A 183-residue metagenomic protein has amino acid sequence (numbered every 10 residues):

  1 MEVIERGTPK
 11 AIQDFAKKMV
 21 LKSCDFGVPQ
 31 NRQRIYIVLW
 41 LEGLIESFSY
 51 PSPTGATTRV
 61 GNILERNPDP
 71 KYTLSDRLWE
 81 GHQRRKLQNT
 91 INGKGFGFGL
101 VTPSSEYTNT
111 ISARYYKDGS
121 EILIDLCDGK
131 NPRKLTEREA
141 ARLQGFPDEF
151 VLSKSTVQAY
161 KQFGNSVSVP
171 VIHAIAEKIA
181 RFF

Functional and structural regions predicted by a protein language model:
M1-T110, R114-Y116: Class I S-adenosyl-L-methionine
R77-F183: C-terminal target-recognition/interaction regions appended to catalytic cores
